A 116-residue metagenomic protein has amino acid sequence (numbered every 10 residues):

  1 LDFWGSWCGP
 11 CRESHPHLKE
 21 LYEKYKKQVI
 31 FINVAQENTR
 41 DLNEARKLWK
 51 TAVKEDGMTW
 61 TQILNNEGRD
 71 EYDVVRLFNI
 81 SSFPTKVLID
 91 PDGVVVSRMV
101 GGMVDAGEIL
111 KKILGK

Functional and structural regions predicted by a protein language model:
D2-F3, N33: Structural cue for short, hydrophobic secondary-structure segments
F3-E20, N38-D41: Conserved redox-active cysteine motifs that mediate thiol-disulfide chemistry, especially di-cysteine Cys-X(1-2)-Cys
W4, L42-V53: Long, His/Glu/Asp-enriched segments that create or flank divalent metal/ion-associated functional microenvironments
E13-A35, G107-G115: Conserved helix-turn-beta segment immediately C-terminal to the redox Cys motif in thioredoxin-like folds
K19, R46, K50, V75 (+1 more regions): Extracytoplasmic/secreted envelope proteins and their assembly/folding machinery, especially bacterial periplasmic
Q28-R46, M58-R69: Thiol-based oxidoreductase modules, predominantly thioredoxin-like and allied folds used for disulfide exchange
K50-F83, P91: Short, internal strand/loop/helix patches that form the active-site neighborhood or redox-interaction surface
F83, V87-K116: Thiol-/selenol-based redox modules, centered on thioredoxin-like and closely related oxidoreductase domains
